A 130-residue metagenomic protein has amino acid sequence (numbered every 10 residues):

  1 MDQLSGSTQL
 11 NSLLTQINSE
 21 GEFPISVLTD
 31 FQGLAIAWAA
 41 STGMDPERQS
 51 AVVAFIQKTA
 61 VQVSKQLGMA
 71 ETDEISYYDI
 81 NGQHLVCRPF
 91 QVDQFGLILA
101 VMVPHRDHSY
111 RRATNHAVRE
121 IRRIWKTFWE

Functional and structural regions predicted by a protein language model:
M1-I25, F31, A35-E130: Non-catalytic interaction/Regulatory regions outside core domains
